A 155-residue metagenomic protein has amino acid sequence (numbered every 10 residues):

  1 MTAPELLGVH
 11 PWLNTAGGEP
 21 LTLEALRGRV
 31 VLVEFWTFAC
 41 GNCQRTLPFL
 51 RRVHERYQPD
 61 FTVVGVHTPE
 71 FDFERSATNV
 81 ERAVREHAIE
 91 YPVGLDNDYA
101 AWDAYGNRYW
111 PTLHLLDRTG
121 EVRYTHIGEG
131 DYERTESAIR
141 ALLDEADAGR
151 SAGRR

Functional and structural regions predicted by a protein language model:
M1-L23: N-terminal "domain-start" segment that seeds a small globular fold
T2-E5, T62, E90-P92: Conserved beta-strand segments of alpha/beta enzyme cores
L21-Q44, V63-V64: Short active-site neighborhood of thiol/selenol oxidoreductases, capturing the structured segment around
R27-R29, P59, I89-E90, N107: Active-site acidic short loop of glycosyltransferases
Q44-H87, N97-D103: Structural microenvironment flanking redox-active thiols in thiol-disulfide oxidoreductases
R85-Y91, L95-R140: Thiol/disulfide oxidoreductase modules built on the thioredoxin-like
I139-D147: Short, hydrophobic alpha-helical segments
D147-R155: Short, flexible loop/turn segments with low-complexity composition
